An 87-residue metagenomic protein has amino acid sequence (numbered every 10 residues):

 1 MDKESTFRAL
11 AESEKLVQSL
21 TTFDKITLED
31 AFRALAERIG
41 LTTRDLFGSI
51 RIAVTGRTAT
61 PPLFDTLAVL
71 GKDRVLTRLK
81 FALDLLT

Functional and structural regions predicted by a protein language model:
M1-T87: Conserved nucleotide- and phosphate/pyrophosphate-binding catalytic cores in adenylate/nucleotidyl-handling enzymes
